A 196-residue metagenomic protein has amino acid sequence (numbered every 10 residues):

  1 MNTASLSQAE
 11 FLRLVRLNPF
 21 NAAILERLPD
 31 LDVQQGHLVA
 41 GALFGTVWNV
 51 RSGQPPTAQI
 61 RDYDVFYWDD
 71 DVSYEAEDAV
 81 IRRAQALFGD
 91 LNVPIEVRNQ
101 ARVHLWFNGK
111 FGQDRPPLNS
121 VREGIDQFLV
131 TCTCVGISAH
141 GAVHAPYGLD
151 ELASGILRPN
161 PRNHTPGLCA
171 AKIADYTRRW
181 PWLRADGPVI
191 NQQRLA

Functional and structural regions predicted by a protein language model:
M1-A196: Catalytic cores of the polymerase beta-like nucleotidyltransferase superfamily and closely associated nucleotide
